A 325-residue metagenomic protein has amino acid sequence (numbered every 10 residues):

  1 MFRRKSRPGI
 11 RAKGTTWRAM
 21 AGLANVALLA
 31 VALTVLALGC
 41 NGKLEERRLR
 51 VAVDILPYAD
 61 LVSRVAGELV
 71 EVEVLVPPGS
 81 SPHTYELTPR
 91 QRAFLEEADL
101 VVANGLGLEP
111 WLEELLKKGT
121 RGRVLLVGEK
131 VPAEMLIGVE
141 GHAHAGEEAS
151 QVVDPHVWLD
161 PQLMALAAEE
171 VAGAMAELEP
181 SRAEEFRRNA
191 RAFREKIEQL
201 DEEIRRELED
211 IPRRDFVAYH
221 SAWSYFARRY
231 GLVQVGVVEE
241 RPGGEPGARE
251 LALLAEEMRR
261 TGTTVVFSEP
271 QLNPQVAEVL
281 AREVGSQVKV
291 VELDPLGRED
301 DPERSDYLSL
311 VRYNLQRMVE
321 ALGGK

Functional and structural regions predicted by a protein language model:
F2, N25, A37-K325: Extracytoplasmic metal-acquisition and chelation regions
R3-L38: Sec-dependent bacterial lipoprotein signal peptides
